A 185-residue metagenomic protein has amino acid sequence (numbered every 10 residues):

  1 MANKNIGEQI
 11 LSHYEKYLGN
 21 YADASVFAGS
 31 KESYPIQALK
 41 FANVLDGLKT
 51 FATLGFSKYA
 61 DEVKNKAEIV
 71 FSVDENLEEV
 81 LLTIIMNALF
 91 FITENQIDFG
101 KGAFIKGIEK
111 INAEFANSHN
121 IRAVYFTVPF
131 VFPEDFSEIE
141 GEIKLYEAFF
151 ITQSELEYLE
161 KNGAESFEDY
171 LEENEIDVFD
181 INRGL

Functional and structural regions predicted by a protein language model:
M1-K66, S72-L185: Acidic, proline/glycine-rich low-complexity IDRs
